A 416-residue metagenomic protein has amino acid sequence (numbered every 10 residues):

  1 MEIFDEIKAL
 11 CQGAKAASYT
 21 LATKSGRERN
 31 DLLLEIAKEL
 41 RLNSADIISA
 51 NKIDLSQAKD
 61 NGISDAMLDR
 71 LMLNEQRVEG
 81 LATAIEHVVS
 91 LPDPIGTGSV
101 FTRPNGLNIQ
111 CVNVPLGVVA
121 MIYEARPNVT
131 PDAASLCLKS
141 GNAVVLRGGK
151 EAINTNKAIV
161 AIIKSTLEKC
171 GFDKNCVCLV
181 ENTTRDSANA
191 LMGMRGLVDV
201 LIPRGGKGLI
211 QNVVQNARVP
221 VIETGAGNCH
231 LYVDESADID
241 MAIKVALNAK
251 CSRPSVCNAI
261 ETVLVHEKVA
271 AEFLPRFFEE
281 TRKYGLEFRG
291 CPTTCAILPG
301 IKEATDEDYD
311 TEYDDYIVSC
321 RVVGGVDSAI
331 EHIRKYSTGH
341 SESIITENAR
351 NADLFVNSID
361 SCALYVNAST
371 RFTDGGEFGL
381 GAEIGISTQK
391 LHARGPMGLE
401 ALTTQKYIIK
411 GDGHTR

Functional and structural regions predicted by a protein language model:
M1-N108, L136: N-terminal Rossmann-like NAD(P)+-binding subdomain of aldehyde/semialdehyde dehydrogenases
E2-F4, G13, E124-A143, I162 (+3 more regions): ALDH superfamily catalytic-core signature
A17-K24, E39-N43, A50, D54 (+15 more regions): Change "in soluble alpha/beta enzymes" to "in soluble alpha/beta proteins
A22-T23, E235, V322, I345: A structural signal for short, well-ordered beta-strand elements
D31, R276, V326, E331-R416: C-terminal core of ALDH-fold dehydrogenases
R41, A45, T184-P203, G208-N212 (+1 more regions): Aldehyde/semialdehyde dehydrogenase
S90, T97-D240: Rossmann-like NAD(P) dinucleotide-binding subdomain of oxidoreductase/dehydrogenase enzymes
